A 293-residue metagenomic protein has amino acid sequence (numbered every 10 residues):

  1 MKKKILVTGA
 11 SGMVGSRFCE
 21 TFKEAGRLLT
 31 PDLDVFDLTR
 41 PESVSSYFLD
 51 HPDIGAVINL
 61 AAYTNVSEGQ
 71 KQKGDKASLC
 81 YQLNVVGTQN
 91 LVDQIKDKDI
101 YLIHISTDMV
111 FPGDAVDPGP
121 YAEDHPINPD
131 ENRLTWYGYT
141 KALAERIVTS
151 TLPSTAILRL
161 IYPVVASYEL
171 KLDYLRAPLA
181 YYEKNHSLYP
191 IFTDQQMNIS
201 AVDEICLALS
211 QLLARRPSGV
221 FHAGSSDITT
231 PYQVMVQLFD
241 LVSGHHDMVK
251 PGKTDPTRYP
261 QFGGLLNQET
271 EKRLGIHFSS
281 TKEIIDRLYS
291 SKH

Functional and structural regions predicted by a protein language model:
K3-E24: N-terminal Rossmann NAD(P)H-binding glycine-rich loop of SDR-like oxidoreductase domains
R27-Y47: Adenosine-cofactor binding site in Rossmann-like domains, unifying the SAM/SAH pocket of S-adenosylmethionine-dependent
P41-L83: NAD(P)H-binding glycine-rich loop region in Rossmannoid oxidoreductase-like domains and their noncatalytic homologs
K71-I103: NAD(P)-cofactor binding segment of oxidoreductase domains
G74-Q82, V86-G87, V110-L158, Y162-V165: Catalytic helix-loop patch of NAD(P)-dependent Rossmann-fold dehydrogenases
R146-M197: NAD(P)-dependent short-chain dehydrogenase/reductase
C206-A208, R215-D255, Q261-F262: Mid/C-terminal beta-alpha module of Rossmann-like enzyme folds, strongest in SDR-family dehydrogenases/epimerases
T230-V236, K250-H293: Conserved C-terminal active-site "lid" loop/helix of NAD(P)H-dependent oxidoreductases that clamps the redox cofactor
